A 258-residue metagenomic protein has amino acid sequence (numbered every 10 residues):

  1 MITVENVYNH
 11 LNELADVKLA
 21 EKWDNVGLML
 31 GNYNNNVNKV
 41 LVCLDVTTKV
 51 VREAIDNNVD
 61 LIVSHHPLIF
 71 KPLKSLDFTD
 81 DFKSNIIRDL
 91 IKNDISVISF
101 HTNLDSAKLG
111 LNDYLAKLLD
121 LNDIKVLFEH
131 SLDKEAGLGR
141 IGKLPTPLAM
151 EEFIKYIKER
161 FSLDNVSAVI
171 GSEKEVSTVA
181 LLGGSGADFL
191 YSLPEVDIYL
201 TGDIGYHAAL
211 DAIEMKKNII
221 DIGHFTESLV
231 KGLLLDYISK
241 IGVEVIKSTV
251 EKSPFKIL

Functional and structural regions predicted by a protein language model:
M1-L258: Active-site catalytic microenvironments in core metabolic enzymes, especially phosphate/sugar-handling
